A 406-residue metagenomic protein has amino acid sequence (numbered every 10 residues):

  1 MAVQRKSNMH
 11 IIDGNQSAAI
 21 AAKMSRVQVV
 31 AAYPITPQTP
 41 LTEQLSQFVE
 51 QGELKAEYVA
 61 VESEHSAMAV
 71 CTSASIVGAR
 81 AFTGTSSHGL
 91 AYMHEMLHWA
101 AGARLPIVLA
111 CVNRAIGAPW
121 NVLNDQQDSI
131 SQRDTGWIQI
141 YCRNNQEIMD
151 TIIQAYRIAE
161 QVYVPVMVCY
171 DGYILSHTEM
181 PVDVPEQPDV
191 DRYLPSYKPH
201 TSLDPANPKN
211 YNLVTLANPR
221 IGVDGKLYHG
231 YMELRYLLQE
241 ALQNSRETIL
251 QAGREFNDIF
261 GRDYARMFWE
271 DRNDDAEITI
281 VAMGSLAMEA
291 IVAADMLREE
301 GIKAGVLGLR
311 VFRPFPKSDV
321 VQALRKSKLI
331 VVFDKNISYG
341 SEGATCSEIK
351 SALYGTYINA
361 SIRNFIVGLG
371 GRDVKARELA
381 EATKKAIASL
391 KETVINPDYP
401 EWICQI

Functional and structural regions predicted by a protein language model:
M1-S131, G136, I153, G172-Y173 (+1 more regions): Thiamine diphosphate
S46-Q51, E255, V292-V306, Y354-G355: Short helix-loop-beta junction
W120-V122, T248-A265, V281-A290, L309-K317: A general structural motif
L123-G172, V184, S196-A206, N359-R372: Conserved thiamine diphosphate
V166-W269: Conformationally flexible catalytic loops at phosphate/diphosphate-handling active centers
E270-I302, F315-Q322: Redox- and metal-dependent alpha/beta enzyme cores, enriched for Fe-S-associated oxidoreductases and cofactor-handling
N336-I406: Peripheral docking tails and interdomain loops at the edges of cofactor- or intermediate-handling domains
